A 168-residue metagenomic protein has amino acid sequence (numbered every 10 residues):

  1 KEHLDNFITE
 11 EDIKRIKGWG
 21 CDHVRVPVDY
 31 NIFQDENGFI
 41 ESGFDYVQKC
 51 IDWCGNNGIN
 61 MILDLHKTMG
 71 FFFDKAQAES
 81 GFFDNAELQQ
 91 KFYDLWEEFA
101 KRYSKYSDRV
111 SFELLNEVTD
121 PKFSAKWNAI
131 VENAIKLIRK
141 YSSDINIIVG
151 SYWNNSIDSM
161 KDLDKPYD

Functional and structural regions predicted by a protein language model:
K1-I8, N37, Q77, G81-Q90: Acidic/histidine-rich helix-loop elements that form or flank divalent-metal/phosphate-binding sites at the catalytic
E2-F7, I32-E41, V118-K122, W153-I157: Acidic-and-aromatic substrate-binding clefts and catalytic sites of carbohydrate-active enzymes
E2-K17, F92-F99: Short, acidic/polar
I8-F72, E132-S142: Aromatic-lined substrate-binding rim segments of carbohydrate-active enzymes
V26-N31, A78-E79, F112-N116: A short alpha-helix capping/helix-coil boundary motif
S42-G43, E79-G81, D164-P166: Short, hinge-like loop/turn segments at secondary-structure boundaries
K67-Q77, E113, T119: Active-site-proximal loop/short-helix segments that contain or immediately flank catalytic acid/base residue(s)
D84-D168: Active-site region of glycoside hydrolase catalytic domains
